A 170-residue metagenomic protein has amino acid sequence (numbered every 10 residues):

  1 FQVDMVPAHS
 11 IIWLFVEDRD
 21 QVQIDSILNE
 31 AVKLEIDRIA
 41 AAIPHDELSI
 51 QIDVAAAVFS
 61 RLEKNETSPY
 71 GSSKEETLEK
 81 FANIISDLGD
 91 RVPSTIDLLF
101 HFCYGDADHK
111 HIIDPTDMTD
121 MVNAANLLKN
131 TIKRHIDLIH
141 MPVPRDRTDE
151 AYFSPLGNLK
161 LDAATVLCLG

Functional and structural regions predicted by a protein language model:
F1-P44, I50-K80: Active-site-proximal, glycine-rich beta->alpha crossover segments in alpha/beta enzymes that shape flexible
Q2-D4, E47-Q51, T95-H101, H135-H140 (+1 more regions): Structural preference for beta-strand elements that scaffold enzyme active sites
V6-S10, D53-A57, C103-A107, I139-D146 (+1 more regions): Active-site beta-loop-alpha junctions enriched in small/polar residues
Q21-E35, G71-L88, P115-L127, D149-L156: Well-ordered, non-membrane alpha-helical segments in soluble/globular domains
N29-S49, L78, A82-L98, N130-H135 (+1 more regions): Secondary-structure boundary elements
S49-K64, D97-P115, E150-A164: A short, terminal or domain-edge coil/loop segment
F81, G89-P144: Long, well-ordered mid-to-C-terminal structural blocks that present hydrophobic/aromatic surfaces
K129-G170: Catalytic-face loop-and-helix region of soluble metabolic enzyme cores
